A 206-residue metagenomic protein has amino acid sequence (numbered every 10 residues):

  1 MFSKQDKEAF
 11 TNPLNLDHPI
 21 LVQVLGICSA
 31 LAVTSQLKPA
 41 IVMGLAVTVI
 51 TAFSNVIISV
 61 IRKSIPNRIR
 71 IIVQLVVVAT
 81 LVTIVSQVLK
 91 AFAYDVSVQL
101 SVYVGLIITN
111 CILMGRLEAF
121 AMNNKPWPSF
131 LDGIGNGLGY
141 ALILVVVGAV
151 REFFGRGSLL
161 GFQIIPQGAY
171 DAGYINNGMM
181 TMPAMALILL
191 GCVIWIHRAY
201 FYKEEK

Functional and structural regions predicted by a protein language model:
M1-N12: Short, Lys/Arg-rich, polar N-terminal cytosolic tail immediately upstream of the first transmembrane signal-anchor
E8, P128-K206: C-terminal transmembrane helix-loop-helix hairpin of multi-pass membrane proteins
F10-L21: N-terminal membrane topogenic signal
I27-L31, V47-A52, A79-S86, I108-I112 (+2 more regions): Hydrophobic core segments of alpha-helical transmembrane domains in multi-pass membrane transport and ion-translocation
L37-F53, V73, S97-I108, A184: Structural signature of hydrophobic alpha-helical transmembrane segments
S54-N67, M114-N124, R198: C-terminal ends of transmembrane helices
I65-V78, Q99-G105, D132: Cytoplasmic-side transmembrane-helix entry/capping segments in multi-pass membrane proteins
I84-Q99: Transmembrane alpha-helix boundary signature
